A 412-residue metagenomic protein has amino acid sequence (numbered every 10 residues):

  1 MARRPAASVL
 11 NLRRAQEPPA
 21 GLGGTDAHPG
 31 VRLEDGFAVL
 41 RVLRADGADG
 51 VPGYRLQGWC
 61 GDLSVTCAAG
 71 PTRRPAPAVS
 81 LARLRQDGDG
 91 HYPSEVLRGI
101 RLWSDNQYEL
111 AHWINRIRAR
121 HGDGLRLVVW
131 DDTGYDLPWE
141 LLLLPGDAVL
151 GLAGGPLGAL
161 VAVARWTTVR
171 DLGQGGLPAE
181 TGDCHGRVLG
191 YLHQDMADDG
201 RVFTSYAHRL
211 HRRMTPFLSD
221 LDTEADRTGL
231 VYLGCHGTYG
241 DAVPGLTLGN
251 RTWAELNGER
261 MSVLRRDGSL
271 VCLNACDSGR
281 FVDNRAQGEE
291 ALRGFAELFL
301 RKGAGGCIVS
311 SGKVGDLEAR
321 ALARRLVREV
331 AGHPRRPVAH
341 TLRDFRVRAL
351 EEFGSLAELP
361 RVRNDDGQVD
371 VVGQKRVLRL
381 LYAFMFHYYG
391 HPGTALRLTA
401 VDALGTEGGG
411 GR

Functional and structural regions predicted by a protein language model:
M1-G234, Y239-L248, C272, G410-R412: Domain-scale, conserved, charged regions that form catalytic cores and adjacent regulatory/interaction surfaces
G99, G294, Y388-G390: Glycine-centered flexibility motif
Y108, E297, R343: Short, contiguous clusters of charged residues that form electrostatic/catalytic patches at enzyme active sites, used
G122-L125, L137-L143, G151-V161, E289-R301 (+1 more regions): Glycine-rich, flexible loop segments associated with nucleotide phosphate handling
L152-Q174, A179, L233-G332, R336 (+1 more regions): Catalytic cores of nucleophile-dependent amide-cleaving enzymes
G158-G182, N250-D267, A323-R412: Caspase-like cysteine protease fold
M214, G279, R301-G303, R320 (+2 more regions): SIR2/sirtuin NAD+-dependent deacylase catalytic core
D222-D226, L300, R346: Alpha-helix boundary recognition
